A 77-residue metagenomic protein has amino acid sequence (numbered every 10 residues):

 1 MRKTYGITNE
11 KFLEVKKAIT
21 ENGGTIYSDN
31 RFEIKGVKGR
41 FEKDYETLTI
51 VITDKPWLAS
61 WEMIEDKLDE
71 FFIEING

Functional and structural regions predicted by a protein language model:
M1, T8, G23, K67-L68: A general marker of short, structured functional hotspots
M1-K17: Terminal, regulation- and interaction-focused segments at domain boundaries
I7-K11, N30, D54-P56: Beta-strand elements of well-folded, non-transmembrane domains
E14-K17, E21-R40: Ser/Thr-rich, low-complexity intrinsically disordered terminal regions
V37-F41, P56-A59: Short, surface-exposed beta-strand/loop "edge" segments at domain boundaries and coil↔beta transitions
L48-G77: C-terminal structural segments of small proteins and small subunits
